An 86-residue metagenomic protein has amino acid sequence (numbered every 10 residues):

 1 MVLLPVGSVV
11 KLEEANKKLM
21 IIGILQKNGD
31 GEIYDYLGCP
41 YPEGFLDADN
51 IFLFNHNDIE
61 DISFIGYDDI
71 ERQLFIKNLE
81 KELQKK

Functional and structural regions predicted by a protein language model:
M1-L3, Q26: Short, surface-exposed secondary-structure edge patches
L3-L4, E13: Short, well-ordered loop/turn sites that connect or cap secondary structure elements
K17-K27: Short beta-strand-centered aromatic/proline hotspots
N28-Y36: Short, solvent-exposed secondary-structure boundary/capping segments
C39-K86: Intrinsically disordered, low-complexity, charged/polar segments
